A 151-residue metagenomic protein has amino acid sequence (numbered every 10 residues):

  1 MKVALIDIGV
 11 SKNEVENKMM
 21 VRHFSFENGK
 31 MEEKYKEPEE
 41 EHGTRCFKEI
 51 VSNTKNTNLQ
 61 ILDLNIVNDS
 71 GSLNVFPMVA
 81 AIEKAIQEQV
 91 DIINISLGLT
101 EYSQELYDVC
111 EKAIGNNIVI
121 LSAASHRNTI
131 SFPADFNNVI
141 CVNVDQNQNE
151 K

Functional and structural regions predicted by a protein language model:
M1-E49, N53-L59: Active-site core segment of subtilase-fold serine proteases
N13, G71, Y102: Conserved protein kinase catalytic core
V51, S72-D91: Substrate-binding/charge-relay-adjacent region of secreted/lumenal peptidase catalytic domains
T54, A85, A113-I114: A generic structural signal for well-ordered alpha-helical segments
T57-Q60, Q89, N138: Short loop/turn motifs at secondary-structure junctions
L64-S72, G98-L99: Short beta->alpha junction loops
D91-K151: Catalytic-core segments of hydrolase enzymes
